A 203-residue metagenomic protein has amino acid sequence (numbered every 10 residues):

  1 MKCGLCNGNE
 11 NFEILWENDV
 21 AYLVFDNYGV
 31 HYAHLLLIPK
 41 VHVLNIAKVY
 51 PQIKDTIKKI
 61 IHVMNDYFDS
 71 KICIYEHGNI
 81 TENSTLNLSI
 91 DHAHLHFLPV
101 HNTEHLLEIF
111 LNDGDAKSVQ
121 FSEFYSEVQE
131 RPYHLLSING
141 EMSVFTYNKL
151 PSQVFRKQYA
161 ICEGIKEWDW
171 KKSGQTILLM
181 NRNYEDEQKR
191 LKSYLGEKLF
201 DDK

Functional and structural regions predicted by a protein language model:
M1-K203: HIT superfamily nucleotide-processing domains
